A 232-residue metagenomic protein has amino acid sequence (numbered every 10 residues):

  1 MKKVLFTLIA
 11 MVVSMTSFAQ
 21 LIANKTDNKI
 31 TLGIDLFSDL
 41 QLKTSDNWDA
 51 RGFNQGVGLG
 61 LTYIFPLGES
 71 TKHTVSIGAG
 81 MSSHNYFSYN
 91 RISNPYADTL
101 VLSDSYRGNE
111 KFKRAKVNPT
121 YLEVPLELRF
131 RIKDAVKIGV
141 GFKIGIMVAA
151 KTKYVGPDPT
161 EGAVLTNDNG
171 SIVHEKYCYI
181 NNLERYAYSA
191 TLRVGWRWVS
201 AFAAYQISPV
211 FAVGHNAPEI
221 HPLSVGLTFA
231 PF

Functional and structural regions predicted by a protein language model:
M1-N24, G33, R129, F229-F232: Bacterial Sec-dependent N-terminal signal peptides
L21-I30, P66-T74, S88, A135: Short loop/turn motifs that connect adjacent beta-strands in outer-membrane beta-barrel proteins
I22-K25, Q41, V173-F232: Predominantly the C-terminal beta-signal and adjacent terminal strand-loop region of outer-membrane beta-barrel
T31-L36, T74-S83: Extended hydrophobic secondary-structure segments that form protein cores and membrane-embedded regions
D39-Q41, G80-Y86, G145-A149, A204-V210 (+1 more regions): Structural signature of outer-membrane beta-barrel domains
L40-G60, F211-V213: Surface-exposed strand-loop-strand hairpins of Gram-negative outer-membrane beta-barrel proteins
T44-G52, Y86-P119, M147-T191: Extracellular/periplasm-exposed beta-strand and loop segments of Gram-negative cell-envelope proteins, dominated by
L59-F65, A79-M81, L122-F130, V140-I146 (+3 more regions): Residues on the lipid-exposed face of transmembrane beta-strands in outer-membrane beta-barrel proteins
